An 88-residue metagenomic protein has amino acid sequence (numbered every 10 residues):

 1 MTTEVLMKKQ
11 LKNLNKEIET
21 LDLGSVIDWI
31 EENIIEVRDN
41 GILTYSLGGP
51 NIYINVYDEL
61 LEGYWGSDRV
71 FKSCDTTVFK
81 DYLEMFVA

Functional and structural regions predicted by a protein language model:
M1-L47: Negatively charged, low-complexity tracts enriched in Asp/Glu with abundant Ser/Thr
L6, S67-A88: Long terminal segments
I35-C74: Acidic, low-complexity, intrinsically disordered interaction modules
